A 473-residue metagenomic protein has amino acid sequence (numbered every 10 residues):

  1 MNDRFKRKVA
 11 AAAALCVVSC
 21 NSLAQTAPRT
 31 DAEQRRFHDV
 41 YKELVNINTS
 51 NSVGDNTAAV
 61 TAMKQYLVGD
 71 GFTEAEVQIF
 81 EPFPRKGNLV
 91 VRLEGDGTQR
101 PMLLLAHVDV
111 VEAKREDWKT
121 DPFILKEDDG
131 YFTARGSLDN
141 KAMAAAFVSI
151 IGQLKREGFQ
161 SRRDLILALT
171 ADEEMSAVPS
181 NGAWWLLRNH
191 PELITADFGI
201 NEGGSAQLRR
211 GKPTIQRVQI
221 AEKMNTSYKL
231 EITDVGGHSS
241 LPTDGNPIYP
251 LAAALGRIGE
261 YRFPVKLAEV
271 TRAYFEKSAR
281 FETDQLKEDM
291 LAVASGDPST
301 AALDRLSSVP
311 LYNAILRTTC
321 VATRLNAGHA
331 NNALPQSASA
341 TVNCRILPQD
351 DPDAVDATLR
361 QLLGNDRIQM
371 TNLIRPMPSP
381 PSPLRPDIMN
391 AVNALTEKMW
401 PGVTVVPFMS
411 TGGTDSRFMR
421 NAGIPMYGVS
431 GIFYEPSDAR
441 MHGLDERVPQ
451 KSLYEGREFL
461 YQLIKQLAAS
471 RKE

Functional and structural regions predicted by a protein language model:
M1-A11: Bacterial N-terminal signal peptides that target proteins for export
S19-N21: N-terminal signal peptide c-region/cleavage motif recognized by signal peptidases
T26-R135, K141, L154-R163, V342: Acidic/His- and Gly-rich active-site-bordering loop/insert found across diverse amide/peptide-bond hydrolases
H38-T49, E231-D234, R367, T371-P378: Acidic/histidine-rich, surface-exposed loop or edge segments in extracytoplasmic proteins
G97-Q99, Q207-R209, K266-H329, Q336-S337 (+3 more regions): An extended, acidic, His-containing surface patch that forms the Zn2+-binding/catalytic region of metallohydrolases
Y131-A134, L138-R217: Acidic/histidine-rich catalytic neighborhood of metal-dependent amide-processing enzymes
S180, W184-W185, S240-P264: A short core secondary-structure module
G245, V355-L363: Short amphipathic alpha-helices in soluble, non-transmembrane regions that often serve as interface/regulatory elements
